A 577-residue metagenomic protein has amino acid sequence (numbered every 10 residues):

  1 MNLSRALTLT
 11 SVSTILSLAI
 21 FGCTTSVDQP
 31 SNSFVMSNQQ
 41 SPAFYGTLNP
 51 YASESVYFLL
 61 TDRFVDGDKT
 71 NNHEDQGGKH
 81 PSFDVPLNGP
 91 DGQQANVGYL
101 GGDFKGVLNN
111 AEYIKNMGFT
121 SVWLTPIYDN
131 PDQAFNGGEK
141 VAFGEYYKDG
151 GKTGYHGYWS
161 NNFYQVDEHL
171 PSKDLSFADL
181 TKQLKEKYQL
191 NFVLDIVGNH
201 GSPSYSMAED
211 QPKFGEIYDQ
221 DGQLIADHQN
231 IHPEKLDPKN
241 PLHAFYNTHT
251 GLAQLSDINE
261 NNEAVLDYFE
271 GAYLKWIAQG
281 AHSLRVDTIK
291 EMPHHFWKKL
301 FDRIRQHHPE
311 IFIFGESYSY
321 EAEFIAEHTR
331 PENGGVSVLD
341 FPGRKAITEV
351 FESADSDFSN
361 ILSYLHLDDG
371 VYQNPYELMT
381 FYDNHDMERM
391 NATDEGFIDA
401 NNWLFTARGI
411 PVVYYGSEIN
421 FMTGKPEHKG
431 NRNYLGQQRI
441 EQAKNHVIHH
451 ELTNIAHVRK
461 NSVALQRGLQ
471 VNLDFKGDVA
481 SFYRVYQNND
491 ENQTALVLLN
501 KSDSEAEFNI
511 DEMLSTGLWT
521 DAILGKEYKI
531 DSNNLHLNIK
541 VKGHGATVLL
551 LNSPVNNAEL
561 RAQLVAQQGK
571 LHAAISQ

Functional and structural regions predicted by a protein language model:
N2-S11, I15, G22-L60, V65-D66 (+5 more regions): Carbohydrate-interacting/catalytic domains
N32-Q39, T181-K182, E186-Y188, H200 (+11 more regions): Active-site-proximal helices and loops of the catalytic beta/alpha 8
P42, L48-E54, D62-Q279, K299-H307 (+4 more regions): Substrate-binding/active-site clefts of carbohydrate-active enzymes
V56-F58, S121, Q189-V193, S283-R285 (+3 more regions): Structural preference for beta-strand elements that scaffold enzyme active sites
L59, I114, L124, F163 (+9 more regions): Conserved, mostly hydrophobic/aromatic
L60-R63, T125-Y128, D195-N199, D287-I289 (+4 more regions): Active-site-proximal beta-strand/loop segments in catalytic clefts of secreted hydrolases
K69, E388-N391: A generic structural signal for short coil/turn motifs at secondary-structure boundaries
F312-Y318, Y415, D521-G525: A generic structural motif
